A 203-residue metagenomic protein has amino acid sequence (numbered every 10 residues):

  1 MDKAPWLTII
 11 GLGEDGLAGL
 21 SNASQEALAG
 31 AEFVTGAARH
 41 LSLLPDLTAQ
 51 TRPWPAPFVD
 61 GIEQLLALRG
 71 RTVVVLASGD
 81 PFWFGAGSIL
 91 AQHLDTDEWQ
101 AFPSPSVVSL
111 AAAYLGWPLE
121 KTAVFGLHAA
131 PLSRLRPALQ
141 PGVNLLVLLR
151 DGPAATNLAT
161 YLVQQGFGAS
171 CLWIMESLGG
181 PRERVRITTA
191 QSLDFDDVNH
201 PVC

Functional and structural regions predicted by a protein language model:
M1-P105, S109-L110, A130-L132, L139: Class I S-adenosyl-L-methionine
D2-I9, A23, R71-V73, P141-C203: A contiguous loop/helix-start segment that scaffolds small-molecule binding in enzyme catalytic cores
R52-P53, G116-E120, T189-S192: Short, hinge-like loop/turn segments at secondary-structure boundaries
E63-L66, G126-R134, G152-P153, D197-C203: Short, basic, helix/turn surface patches
S88, Q92, A113, T160 (+1 more regions): Short, well-ordered alpha-helices that flank and scaffold nucleotide-derived cofactor binding pockets
L94-E98, W117-K121, Q165-C171: A short alpha->loop->secondary-structure connector
S109-W117, R182-R186: Glycine-rich, charge-decorated loop segments at or immediately adjacent to ligand/cofactor-binding or catalytic sites
A112-V143, R150: Short, glycine-/small-residue-rich phosphate/pyrophosphate-handling segment
